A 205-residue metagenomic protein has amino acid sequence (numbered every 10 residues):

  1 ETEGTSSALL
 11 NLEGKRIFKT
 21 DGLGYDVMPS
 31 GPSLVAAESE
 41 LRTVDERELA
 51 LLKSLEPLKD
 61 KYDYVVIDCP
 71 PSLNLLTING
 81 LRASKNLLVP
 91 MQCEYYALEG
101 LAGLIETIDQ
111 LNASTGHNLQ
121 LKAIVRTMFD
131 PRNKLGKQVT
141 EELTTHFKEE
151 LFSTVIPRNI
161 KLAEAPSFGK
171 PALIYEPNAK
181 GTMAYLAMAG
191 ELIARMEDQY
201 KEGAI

Functional and structural regions predicted by a protein language model:
E1-I205: P-loop NTP-binding core
